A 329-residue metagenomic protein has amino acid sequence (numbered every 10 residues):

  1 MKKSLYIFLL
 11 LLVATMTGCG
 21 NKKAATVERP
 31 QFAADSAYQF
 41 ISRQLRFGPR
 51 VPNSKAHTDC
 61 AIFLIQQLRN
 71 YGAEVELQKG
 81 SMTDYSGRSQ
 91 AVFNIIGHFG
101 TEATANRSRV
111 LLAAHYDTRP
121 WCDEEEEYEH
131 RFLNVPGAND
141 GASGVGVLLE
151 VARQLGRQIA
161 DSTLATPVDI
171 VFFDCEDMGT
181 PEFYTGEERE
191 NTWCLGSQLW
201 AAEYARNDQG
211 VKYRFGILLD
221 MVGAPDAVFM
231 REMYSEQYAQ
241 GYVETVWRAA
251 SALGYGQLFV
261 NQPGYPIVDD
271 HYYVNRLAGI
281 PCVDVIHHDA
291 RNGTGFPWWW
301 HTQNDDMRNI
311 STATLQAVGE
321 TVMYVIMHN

Functional and structural regions predicted by a protein language model:
M1-L5: Positively charged n-region of N-terminal signal peptides that target proteins for export
T15-G18: C-terminal motif of bacterial Sec signal peptides marking the signal peptidase cleavage site
G20-A61, Y71, G293-D306: N-terminal capping segment at the start of a domain
A25-Q31, R46-K55, M82-Y85, H130-A142 (+4 more regions): Second-shell loop/turn segments in exported
Q39-S42, P49-A105: A non-catalytic alpha/beta surface segment that caps or lines the substrate-entry region of metallo-dependent hydrolase
V51-P52, S81-D84, A103, Y116-P120 (+6 more regions): Solvent-exposed loop/turn segments at secondary-structure junctions within structured extracellular/periplasmic domains
K79-S81, F215, V222-N329: Active-site-adjacent substrate-binding region of metalloamidase/peptidase-like peptide-processing proteins
F132-G241: Acidic/histidine-rich catalytic neighborhood of metal-dependent amide-processing enzymes
